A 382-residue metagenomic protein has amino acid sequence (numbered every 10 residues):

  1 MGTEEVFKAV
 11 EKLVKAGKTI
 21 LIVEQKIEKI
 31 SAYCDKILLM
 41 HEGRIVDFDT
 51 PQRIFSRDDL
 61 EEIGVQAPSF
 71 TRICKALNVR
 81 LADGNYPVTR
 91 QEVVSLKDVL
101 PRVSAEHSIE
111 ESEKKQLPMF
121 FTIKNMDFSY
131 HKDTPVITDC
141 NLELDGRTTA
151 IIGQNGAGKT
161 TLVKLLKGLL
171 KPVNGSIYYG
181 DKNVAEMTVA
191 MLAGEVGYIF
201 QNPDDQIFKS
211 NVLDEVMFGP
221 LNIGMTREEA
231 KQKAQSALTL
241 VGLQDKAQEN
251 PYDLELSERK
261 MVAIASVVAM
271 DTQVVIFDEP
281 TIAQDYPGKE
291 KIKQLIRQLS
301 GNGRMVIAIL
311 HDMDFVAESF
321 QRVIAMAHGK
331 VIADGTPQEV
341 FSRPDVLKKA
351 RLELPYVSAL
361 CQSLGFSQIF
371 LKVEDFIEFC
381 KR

Functional and structural regions predicted by a protein language model:
E24-Q25, L310-H311: H-loop/switch region of ABC-family ATPase nucleotide-binding domains
E42-G43, H328-G329: Conserved ABC ATPase "signature" C-loop
I152-Q154: The feature captures the beta-strand-to-loop junction immediately N-terminal to the Walker
K167: Helix-to-loop junction immediately C-terminal to a conserved catalytic motif
G175-N183, L192: Conserved ABC transporter NBD signature motif
E228-K246: Conserved ABC ATPase "signature" region
V275-D278: Catalytic Walker B motif of ABC-type/P-loop ATPase nucleotide-binding domains
